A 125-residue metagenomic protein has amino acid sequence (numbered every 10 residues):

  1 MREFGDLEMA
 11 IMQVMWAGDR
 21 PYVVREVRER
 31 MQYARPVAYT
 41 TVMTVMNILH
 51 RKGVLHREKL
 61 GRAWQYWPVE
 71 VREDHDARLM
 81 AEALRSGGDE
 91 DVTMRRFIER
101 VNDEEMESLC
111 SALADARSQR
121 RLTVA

Functional and structural regions predicted by a protein language model:
E3-L7, L60-L79: Short, cationic-aromatic polyanion-contact patches
M9-V14, E26: Pre-recognition alpha-helix immediately N-terminal to the DNA-recognition helix within helix-turn-helix or winged-helix
M15-D19: Short helix-to-turn junction characteristic of helix-turn-helix DNA-binding domains, especially the helix
P21-M31: Short acidic, hydrophobic short linear motifs in intrinsically disordered regions
M43-N47: Short, hydrophobic-biased segments on the C-terminal half of alpha helices that form "recognition helices"
G53: Glycine-centered, phosphate/nucleic-acid-interacting loop/turn motifs that mediate DNA/RNA or nucleotide
R57: Short beta-strand "wing" residues that participate in macromolecule-binding interfaces
R78-R120: Amphipathic alpha-helical dimerization/coiled-coil segments that flank or bridge DNA-binding/regulatory modules
